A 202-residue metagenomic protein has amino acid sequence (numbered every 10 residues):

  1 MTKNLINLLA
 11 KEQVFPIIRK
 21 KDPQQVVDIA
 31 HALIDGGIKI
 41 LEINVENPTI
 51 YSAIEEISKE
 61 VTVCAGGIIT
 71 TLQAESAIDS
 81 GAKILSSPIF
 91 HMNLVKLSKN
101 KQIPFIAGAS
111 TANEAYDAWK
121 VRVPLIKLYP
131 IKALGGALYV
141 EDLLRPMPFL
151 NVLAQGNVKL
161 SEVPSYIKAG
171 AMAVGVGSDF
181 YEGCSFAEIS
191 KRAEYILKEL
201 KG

Functional and structural regions predicted by a protein language model:
M1-S80, N100, L160-S161, K168 (+1 more regions): Conserved N-terminal beta1-alpha1 strand-loop-helix module at the mouth
R19-D22, A65-T71, S87-F90, A107-A112 (+2 more regions): Glycine-rich beta-to-alpha transition loops that act as phosphate-gripper elements at the mouths of alpha/beta enzyme
Q73-A77, L94-S98, Y116-R122, G136-Y139 (+1 more regions): Short, charged, surface-exposed secondary-structure boundary motifs
E75, S110-A112, Y116-K127, N151 (+4 more regions): Catalytic alpha/beta core domains of metabolic enzymes, predominantly
I84, P88-L94, K127-G136, A169-R192: Glycine-rich phosphate-binding active-site loops on the catalytic face of alpha/beta enzymes
H91-L125, Y129-L134: Histidine/lysine/aspartate-rich catalytic loop segments that bind and position anionic ligands
